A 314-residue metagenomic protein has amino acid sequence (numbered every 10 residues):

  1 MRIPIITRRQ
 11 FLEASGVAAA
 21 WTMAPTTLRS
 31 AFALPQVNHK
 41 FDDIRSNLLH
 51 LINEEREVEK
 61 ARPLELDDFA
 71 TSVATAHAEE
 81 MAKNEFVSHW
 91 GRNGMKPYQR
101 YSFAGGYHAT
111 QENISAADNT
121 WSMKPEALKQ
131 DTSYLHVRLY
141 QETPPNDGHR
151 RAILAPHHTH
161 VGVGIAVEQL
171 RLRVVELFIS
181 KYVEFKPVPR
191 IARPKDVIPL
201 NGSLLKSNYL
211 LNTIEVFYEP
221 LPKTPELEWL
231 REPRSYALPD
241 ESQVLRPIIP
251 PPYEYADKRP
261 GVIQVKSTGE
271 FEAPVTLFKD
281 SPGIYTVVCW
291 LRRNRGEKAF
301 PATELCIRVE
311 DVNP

Functional and structural regions predicted by a protein language model:
M1-A19: N-terminal secretory signal peptides and thylakoid transit peptides that target proteins across membranes
M23-R29: C-terminal segment of classical bacterial N-terminal signal peptides
L34-F103, D147-R151, A155-G162, L170: Short, well-ordered surface patches within globular domains
P97-S180, T213-P220, R246-W290: A well-ordered secondary-structure block
E168, L177-L205, Y209: Short, compositionally biased P/S/T/A/G/V-rich stretches that sit at domain boundaries
K206-N212, R259, S281-G283, R295-F300: Eukaryotic low-complexity, intrinsically disordered acidic/proline-rich regions prevalent in transcription/chromatin
N208-R246: Extended low-complexity, serine/threonine- and proline-enriched intrinsically disordered segments
R295-P314: Short beta-strand elements
